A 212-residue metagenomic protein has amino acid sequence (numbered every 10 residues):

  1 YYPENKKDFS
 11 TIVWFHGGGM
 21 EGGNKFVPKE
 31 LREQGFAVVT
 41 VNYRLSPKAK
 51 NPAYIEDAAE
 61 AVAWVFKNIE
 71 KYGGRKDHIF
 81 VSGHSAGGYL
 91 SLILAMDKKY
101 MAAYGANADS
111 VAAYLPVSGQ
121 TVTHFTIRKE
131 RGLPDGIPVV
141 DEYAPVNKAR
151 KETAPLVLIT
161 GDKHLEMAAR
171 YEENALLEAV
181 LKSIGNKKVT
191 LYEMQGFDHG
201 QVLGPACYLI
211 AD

Functional and structural regions predicted by a protein language model:
Y1-K7, V146-R150: Short beta-strand-to-loop junctions in surface cap/lid or active-site-entrance loops
D8-G18: Short beta-strand element of the alpha/beta-hydrolase
T11, G35-R44, F80: A fold-wide structural signal in alpha/beta-hydrolase
G23-V41: Short amphipathic alpha-helix adjacent to the substrate-entry channel of hydrolases
A63-K129, D141: Primarily recognizes the serine-hydrolase "nucleophile elbow" in alpha/beta-hydrolase and SGNH/GDSL folds
G105-I127, D135-A179, S183: The feature captures the conserved acid-bearing segment of alpha/beta-hydrolase catalytic domains
A175-E178, K182-D212: C-terminal catalytic histidine-bearing segment of alpha/beta-hydrolase fold enzymes
